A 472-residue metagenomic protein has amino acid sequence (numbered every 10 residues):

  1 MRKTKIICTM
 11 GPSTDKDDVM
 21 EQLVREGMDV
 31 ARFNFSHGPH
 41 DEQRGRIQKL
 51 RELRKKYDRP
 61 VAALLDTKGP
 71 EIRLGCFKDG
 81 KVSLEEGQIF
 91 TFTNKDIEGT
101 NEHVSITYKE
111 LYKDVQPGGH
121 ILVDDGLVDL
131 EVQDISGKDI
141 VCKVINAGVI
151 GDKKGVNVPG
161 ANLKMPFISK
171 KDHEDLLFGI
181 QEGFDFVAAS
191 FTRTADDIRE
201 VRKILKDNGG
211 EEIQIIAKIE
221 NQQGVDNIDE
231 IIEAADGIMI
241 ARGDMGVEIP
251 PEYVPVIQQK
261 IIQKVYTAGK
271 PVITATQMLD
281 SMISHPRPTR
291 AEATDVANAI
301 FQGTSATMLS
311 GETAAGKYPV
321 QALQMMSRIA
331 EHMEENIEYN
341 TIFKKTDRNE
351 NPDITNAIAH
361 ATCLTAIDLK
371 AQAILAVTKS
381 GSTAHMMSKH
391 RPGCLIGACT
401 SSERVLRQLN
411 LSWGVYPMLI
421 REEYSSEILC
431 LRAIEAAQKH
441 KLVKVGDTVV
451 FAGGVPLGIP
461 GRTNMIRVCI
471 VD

Functional and structural regions predicted by a protein language model:
M1-D472: Non-catalytic helical/linker scaffolds that mediate oligomerization, partner binding, and domain coupling around large
